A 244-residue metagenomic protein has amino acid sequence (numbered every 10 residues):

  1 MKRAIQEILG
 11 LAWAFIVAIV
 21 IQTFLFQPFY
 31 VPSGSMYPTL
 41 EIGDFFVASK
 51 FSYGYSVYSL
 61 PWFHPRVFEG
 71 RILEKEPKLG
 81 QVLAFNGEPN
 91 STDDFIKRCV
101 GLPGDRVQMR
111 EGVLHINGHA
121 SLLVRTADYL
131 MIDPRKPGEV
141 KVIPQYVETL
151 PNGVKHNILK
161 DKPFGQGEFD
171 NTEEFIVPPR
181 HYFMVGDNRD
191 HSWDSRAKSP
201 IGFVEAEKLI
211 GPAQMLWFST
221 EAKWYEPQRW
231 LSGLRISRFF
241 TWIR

Functional and structural regions predicted by a protein language model:
K2-I5, F29, S35-R244: Soluble "head" domains of membrane/secretory-pathway proteins
Q6-L25: Hydrophobic membrane-insertion alpha-helices, especially the h-region of bacterial N-terminal signal peptides
